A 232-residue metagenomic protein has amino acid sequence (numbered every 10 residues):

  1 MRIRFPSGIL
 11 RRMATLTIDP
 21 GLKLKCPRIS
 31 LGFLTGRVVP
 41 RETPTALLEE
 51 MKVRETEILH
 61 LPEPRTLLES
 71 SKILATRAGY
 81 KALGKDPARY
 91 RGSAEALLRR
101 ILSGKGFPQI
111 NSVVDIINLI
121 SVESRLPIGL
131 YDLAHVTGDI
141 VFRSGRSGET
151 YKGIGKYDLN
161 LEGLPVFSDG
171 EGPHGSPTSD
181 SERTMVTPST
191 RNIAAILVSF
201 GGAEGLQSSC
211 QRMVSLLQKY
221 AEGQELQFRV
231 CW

Functional and structural regions predicted by a protein language model:
M1-I3: Short, positively charged low-complexity motifs
G8-W232: Charge-biased, low-complexity intrinsically disordered regions
